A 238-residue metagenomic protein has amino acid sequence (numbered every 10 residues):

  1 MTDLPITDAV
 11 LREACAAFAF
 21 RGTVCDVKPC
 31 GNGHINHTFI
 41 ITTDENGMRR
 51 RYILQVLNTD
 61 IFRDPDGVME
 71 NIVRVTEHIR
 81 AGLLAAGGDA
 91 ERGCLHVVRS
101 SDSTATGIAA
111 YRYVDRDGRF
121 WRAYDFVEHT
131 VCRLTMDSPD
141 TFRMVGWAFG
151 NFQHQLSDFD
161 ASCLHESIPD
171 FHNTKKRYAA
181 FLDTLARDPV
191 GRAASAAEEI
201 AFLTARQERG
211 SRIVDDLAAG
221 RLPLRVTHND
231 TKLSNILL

Functional and structural regions predicted by a protein language model:
M1-K28: Juxta-kinase regulatory segment immediately upstream of eukaryotic protein kinase catalytic domains
T2-P5, K28-N32, Q55-V56, F62-D66 (+2 more regions): ATP-dependent phospho-/nucleotidyl transfer catalytic cores
E13-A14, H37-I40, N71-H78: Residue-level detector of alpha-helical secondary structure
G22-D44: ATP-binding glycine-rich phosphate-binding loop
T38-I40, A123, V226: Conserved hydrophobic/aromatic beta-strand scaffold that supports enzyme active sites
M48-N71, E77-C163: ATP-binding pocket architecture of kinase catalytic cores
T231: Hydrophobic HxD+1 residue recognition
